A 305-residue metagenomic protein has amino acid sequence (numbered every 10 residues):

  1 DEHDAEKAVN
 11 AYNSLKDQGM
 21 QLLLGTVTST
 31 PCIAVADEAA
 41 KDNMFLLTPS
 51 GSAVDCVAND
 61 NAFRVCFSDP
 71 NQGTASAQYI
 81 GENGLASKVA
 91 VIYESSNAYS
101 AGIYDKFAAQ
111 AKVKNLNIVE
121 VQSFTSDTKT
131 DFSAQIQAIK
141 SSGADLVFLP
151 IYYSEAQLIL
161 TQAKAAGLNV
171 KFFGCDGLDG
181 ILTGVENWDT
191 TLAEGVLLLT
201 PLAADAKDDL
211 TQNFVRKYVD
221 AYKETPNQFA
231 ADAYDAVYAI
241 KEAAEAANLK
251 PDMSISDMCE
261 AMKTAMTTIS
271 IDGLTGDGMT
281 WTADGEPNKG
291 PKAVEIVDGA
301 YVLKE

Functional and structural regions predicted by a protein language model:
D1-C56, F124-F132, Q157, T280: Beta-alpha junction/loop-to-helix N-cap segments that form part of ligand/metal-binding clefts
A8, V65-K88, A101-I103, K129-S133 (+4 more regions): Hydrophobic alpha-helical segments within soluble ligand-binding/sensing domains
L15-V27, L47-P49, A90-Y93, G143-Y153 (+3 more regions): Periplasmic-binding protein-like
A39-D42, I103-L199: Extracellular/periplasmic bilobed ligand-binding domains
D42-G81, A203: Extracellular glycoside hydrolase catalytic/binding regions
A62-S123, L146: An alpha-beta-alpha
L160-Y234, E295, A300-L303: Extracellular/periplasmic periplasmic-binding protein-like sensory domains
D220-A230, K241-Y301: Segments of small-molecule ligand-sensing domains
